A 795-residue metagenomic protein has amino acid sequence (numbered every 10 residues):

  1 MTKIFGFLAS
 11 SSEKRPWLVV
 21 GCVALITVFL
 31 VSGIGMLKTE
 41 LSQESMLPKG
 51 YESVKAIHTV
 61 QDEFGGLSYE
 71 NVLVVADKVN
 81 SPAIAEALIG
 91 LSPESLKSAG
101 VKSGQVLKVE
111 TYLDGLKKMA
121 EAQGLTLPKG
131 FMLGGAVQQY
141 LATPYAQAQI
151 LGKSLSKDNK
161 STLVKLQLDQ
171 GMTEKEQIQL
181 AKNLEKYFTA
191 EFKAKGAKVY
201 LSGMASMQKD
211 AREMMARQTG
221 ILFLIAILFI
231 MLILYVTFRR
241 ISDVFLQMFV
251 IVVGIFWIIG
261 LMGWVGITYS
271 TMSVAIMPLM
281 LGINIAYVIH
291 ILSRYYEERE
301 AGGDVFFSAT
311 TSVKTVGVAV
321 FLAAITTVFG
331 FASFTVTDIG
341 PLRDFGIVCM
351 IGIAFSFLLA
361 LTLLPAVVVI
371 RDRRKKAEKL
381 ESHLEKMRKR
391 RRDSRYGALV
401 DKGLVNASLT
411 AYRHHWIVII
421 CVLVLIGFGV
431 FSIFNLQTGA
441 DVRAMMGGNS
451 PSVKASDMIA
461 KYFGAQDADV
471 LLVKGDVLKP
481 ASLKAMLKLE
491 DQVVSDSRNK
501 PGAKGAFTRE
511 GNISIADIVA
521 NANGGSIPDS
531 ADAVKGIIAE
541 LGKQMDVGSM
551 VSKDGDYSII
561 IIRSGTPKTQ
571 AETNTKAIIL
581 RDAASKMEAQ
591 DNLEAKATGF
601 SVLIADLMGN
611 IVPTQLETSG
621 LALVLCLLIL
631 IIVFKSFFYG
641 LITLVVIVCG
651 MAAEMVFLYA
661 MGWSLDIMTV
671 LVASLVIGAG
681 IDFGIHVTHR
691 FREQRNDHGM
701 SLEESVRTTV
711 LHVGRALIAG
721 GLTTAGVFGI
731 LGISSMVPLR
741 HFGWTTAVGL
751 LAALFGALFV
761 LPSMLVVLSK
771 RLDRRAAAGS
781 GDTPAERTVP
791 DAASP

Functional and structural regions predicted by a protein language model:
M1-A226, M231-S242, A377-L616, K770-P795: Feature of extramembrane
L18-I26, I221-I230, I251, I255 (+9 more regions): Hydrophobic alpha-helical transmembrane segments in multi-pass membrane proteins
R212-Y269, V336-G340, E617-D666, I733-V737: Interfacial segments of transmembrane alpha-helices in multi-pass membrane proteins
M231-Y235, I251-V252, T268-I289, A332 (+6 more regions): Hydrophobic transmembrane alpha-helices
I233, F321-V368, L627-I631, A653-S664 (+1 more regions): Hydrophobic, glycine/alanine-rich multi-pass transmembrane helices and their short helix-loop junctions in large
L279-E300, V320, T326-T327, T362-L363 (+5 more regions): Short helical (or helix-break) motifs at transmembrane helix termini and adjacent helical loops in multi-pass membrane
E298-I325, R695-L722: Helix-loop junctions and hydrophobic alpha-helical segments within the transmembrane domains of large membrane
Y557, K568-A673, I685, A725-F728 (+1 more regions): Membrane-proximal extracellular juxtamembrane segment immediately upstream of a following transmembrane helix
